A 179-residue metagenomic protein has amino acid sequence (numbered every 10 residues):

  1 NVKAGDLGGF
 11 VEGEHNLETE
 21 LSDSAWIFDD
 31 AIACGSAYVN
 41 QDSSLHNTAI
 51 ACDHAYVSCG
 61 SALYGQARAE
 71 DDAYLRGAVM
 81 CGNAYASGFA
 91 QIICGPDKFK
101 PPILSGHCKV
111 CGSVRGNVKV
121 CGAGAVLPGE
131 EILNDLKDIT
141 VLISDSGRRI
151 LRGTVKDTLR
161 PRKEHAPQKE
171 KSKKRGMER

Functional and structural regions predicted by a protein language model:
N1-D42, N47-H54, C59: Extended, small-residue-rich solenoid/repeat segments and analogous flexible loops that form exposed scaffolds
K3-G13, G122, I139-V141, R179: Polar/charged, compositionally biased leader and regulatory segments
E12, A69, G176: Residue-level signal for functionally critical sites in structured catalytic/ligand-binding pockets
Y38-G153: Glycine-rich hexapeptide-repeat left-handed beta-helix
N134-E178: Gram-negative host-targeted secretion-system effectors, predominantly Type III and Type IV, recognized via long
